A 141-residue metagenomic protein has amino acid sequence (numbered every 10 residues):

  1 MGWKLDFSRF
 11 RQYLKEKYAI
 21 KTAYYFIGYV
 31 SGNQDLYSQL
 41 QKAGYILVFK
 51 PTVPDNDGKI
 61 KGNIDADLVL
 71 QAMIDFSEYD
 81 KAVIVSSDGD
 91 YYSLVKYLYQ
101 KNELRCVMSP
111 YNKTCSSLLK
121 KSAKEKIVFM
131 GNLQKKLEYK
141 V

Functional and structural regions predicted by a protein language model:
M1-I60, I64, Y97-Q100, L104 (+1 more regions): Domain-level signal for Mg2+-assisted phosphodiester chemistry and nucleotide/NA-binding surfaces in nucleic-acid
G32, N56, Y91, T114-C115 (+1 more regions): Flexible, glycine-rich phosphate/dinucleotide-binding loops and adjacent beta-alpha linkers at cofactor/substrate
L40-Q41, I60-L68, K120-K121, Y139-V141: Short, surface-exposed amphipathic charged segments that create phosphate/polyanion-binding patches used for binding
L68-S77: Acidic, metal-associated active-site segment
K81-V83: Structural motif
S86-Y92: Catalytic cores of soluble, metal-dependent hydrolases
V95-V141: Acidic, PIN/NYN-like endoribonuclease modules and their adjacent C-terminal/linker elements
